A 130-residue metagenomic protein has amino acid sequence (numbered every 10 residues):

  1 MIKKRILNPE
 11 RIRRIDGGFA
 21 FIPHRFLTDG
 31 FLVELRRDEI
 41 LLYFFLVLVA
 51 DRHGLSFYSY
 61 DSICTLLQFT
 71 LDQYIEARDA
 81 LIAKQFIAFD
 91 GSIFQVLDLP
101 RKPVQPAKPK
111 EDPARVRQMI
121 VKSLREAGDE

Functional and structural regions predicted by a protein language model:
M1-H53: Short recognition helix of helix-turn-helix/winged-helix DNA-binding domains
F19-A20, T28, R78, I93-V96 (+1 more regions): Short, structured secondary-structure boundary patches
H24, T65, E76, Q118 (+2 more regions): Charged/polar, solvent-exposed surface patches and flexible loops
G30, E34-L35, Y43, C64-L66 (+2 more regions): Residues in flexible loops and secondary-structure boundaries
F45-L46, K84, G128: Generic structural signal for bulky hydrophobic/aromatic residues embedded in well-ordered secondary structure
V49-K102: Winged helix-turn-helix DNA-binding recognition segment
R101-E130: Short, amphipathic alpha-helical interaction segments positioned at domain boundaries
